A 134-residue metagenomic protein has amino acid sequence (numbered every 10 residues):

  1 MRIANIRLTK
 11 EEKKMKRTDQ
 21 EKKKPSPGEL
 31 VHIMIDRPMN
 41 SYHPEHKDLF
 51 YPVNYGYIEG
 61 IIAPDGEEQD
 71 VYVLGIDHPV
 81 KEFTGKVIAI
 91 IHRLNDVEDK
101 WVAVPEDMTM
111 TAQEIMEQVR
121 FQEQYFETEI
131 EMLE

Functional and structural regions predicted by a protein language model:
I3-E134: Hydrophobic N-terminal alpha-helices or hydrophobic patches in metabolic proteins across all domains of life
